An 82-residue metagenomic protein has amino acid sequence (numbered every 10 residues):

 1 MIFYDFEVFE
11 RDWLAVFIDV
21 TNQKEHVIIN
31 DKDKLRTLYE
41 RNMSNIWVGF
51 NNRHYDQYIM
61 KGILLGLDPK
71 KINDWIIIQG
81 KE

Functional and structural regions predicted by a protein language model:
M1-D19: Gly/Thr-rich phosphate-binding beta-strand-loop-beta motif of the actin/hexokinase/Hsp70
T21-E82: Conserved DEDDh/DEDDy metal-dependent 3′-5′ exonuclease domain
